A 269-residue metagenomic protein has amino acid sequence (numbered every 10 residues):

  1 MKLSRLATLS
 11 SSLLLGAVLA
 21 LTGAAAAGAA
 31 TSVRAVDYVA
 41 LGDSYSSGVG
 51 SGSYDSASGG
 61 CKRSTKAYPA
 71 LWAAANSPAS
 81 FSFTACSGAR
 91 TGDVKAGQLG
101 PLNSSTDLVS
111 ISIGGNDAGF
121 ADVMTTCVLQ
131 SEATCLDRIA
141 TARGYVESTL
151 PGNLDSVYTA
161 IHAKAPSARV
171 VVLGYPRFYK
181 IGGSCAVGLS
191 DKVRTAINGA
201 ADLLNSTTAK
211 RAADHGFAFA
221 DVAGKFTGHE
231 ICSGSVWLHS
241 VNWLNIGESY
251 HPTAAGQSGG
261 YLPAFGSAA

Functional and structural regions predicted by a protein language model:
M1-A30: Secretory targeting and sorting signals
A25-V39, D93-I111, L154-A168, F265-A269: Short amphipathic alpha-helices and their capping/turn segments at secondary-structure boundaries
A29-A85: Serine-esterase "nucleophile elbow" of acetyl-processing enzymes
D37-G42, S46-G48, S80-A85, D107-S112 (+3 more regions): Structural recognition of the beta-strand scaffold that forms the well-ordered cores of secreted hydrolase catalytic
V49, D93-V146: Oxyanion-hole/transition-state-stabilizing segment in secreted/luminal serine hydrolases and related acyltransferases
S51-Y54, A121-A133, S184-V187, E230-V241: Short, flexible, mixed-charge acidic loops at enzyme active sites
L71-S80, G152-R169, L203-A220: A structural motif corresponding to the C-terminal end of an alpha-helix and its immediate exit/capping segment
P176-A269: Catalytic His-Asp segment of secreted/periplasmic serine-dependent ester chemistry enzymes
